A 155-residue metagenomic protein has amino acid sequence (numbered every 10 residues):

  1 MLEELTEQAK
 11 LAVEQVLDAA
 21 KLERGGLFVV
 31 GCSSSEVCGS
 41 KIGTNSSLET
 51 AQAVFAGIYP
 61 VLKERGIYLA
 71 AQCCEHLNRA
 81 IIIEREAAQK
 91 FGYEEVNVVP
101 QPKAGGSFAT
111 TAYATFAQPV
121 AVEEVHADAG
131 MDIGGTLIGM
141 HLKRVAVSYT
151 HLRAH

Functional and structural regions predicted by a protein language model:
M1-L27, A53-V54, P60: N-terminal glycine-/serine-/threonine-rich phosphate-binding loop
E14, D18-K21, Y59-K63, I67 (+1 more regions): Generic secondary-structure signature for well-ordered alpha-helical cores
V30-S35, Q72: Glycine-rich beta-strand-to-loop/alpha-helix junction loops that act as flexible
S40-I42, S46-T50, L62-R79: Active-site histidine-anchored catalytic micro-motif
A71-D128, G134: Ligand-binding beta-strand-loop-alpha-helix segment within the catalytic cores of soluble metabolic enzymes
V145-V147: Charge-biased, low-complexity intrinsically disordered regions
T150-H155: Conserved small/polar residues in nucleotide/adenosyl-binding loops
